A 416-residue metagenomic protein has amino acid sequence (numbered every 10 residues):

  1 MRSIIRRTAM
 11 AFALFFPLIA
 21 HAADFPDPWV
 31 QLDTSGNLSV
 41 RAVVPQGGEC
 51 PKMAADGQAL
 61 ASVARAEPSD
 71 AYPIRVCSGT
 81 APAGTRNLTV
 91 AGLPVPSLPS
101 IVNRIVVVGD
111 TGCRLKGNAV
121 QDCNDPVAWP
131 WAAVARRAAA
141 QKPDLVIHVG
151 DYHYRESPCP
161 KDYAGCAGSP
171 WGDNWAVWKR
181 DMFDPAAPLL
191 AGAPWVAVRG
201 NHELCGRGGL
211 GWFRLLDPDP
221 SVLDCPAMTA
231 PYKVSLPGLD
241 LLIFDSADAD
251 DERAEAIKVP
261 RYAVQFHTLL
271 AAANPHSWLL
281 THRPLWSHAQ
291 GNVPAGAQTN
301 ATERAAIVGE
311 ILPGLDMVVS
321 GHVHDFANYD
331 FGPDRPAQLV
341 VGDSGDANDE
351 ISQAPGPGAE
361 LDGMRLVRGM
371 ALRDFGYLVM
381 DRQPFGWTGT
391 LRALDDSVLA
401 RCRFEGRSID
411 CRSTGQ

Functional and structural regions predicted by a protein language model:
M1-A9: Bacterial N-terminal signal peptides that target proteins for export
A9-P17: Bacterial N-terminal signal peptides
A22-V120, N124, W131, R136-K142 (+1 more regions): Acidic, histidine-bearing metal-coordination/catalytic regions of metal-dependent phosphoesterases
A42, D110, V146, D151 (+6 more regions): Divalent metal-coordination and catalytic microenvironments
T89-A91, K161-A271, P294-Q298, T302-A306 (+3 more regions): Extended active-site neighborhood of metal-dependent phosphoesterases/phosphodiesterases
I101-V198, E203-L204: Conserved, compact domain cores that house catalytic/ligand-binding motifs in diverse enzymes and effector modules
N103-C123, G238-A249, W278-H282, P336-D343: Active-site-proximal beta-strand elements of phosphoester/diester hydrolases
G150-H153, A272-V293: Short acidic, glycine-rich surface-loop motifs adjacent to enzyme active sites
